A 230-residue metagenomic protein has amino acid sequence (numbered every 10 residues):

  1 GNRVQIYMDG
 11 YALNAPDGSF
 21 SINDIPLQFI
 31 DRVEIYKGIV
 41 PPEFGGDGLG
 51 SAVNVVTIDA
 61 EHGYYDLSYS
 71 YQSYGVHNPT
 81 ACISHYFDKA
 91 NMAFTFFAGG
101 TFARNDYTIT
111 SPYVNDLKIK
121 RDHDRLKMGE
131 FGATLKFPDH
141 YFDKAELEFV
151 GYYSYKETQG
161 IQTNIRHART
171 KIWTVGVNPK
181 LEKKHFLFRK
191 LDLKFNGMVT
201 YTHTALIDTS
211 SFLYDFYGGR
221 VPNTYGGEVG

Functional and structural regions predicted by a protein language model:
G1-A12: Extracytoplasmic beta-strand/coil segments of soluble accessory domains associated with Gram-negative outer-membrane
Y11-G38: Short acidic/polar hinge/loop motifs at secondary-structure boundaries that mediate gating or recognition
D17, V76-N78, A103-I109, S154-G160 (+2 more regions): Outer-membrane beta-barrel proteins
V33-E34, V53-V55: Non-catalytic regulatory/gating segments with a bias toward low-complexity or hydrophobic composition
G45-D47, S70-T80: Solvent-exposed loop/turn segments connecting transmembrane beta-strands in outer-membrane beta-barrel proteins
S51, Y65, H77-A81, K127-A133 (+1 more regions): Hydrophobic, lipid-facing positions within transmembrane beta-strands of outer-membrane proteins
H62-G63, S70, C82, Y86-A168: Periplasmic-side early beta-strands and strand-to-turn transitions of outer-membrane beta-barrels
P138-S154, I172-G230: Face-selective signature of the C-terminal outer-membrane beta-barrel domain
